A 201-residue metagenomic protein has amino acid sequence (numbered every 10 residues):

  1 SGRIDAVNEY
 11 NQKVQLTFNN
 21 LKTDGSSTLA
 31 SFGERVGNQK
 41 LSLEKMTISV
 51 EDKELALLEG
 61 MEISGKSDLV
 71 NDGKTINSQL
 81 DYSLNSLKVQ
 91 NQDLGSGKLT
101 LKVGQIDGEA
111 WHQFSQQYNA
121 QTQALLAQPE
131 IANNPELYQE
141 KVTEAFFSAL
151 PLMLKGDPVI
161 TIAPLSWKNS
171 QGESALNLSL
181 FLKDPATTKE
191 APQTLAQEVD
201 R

Functional and structural regions predicted by a protein language model:
S1-R201: Glycine-rich, small/hydroxylated-residue low-complexity segments
